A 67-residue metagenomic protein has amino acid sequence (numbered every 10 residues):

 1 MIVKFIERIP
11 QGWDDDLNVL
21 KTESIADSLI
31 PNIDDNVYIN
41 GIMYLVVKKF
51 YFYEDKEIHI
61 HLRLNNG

Functional and structural regions predicted by a protein language model:
I2-V19: Short, basic/aromatic beta-hairpin or loop at an interaction surface
W13, R63-G67: Short acidic DE-rich linear segments
L20-D27: Short alpha-helix capping/helix-loop boundary micro-motifs
L29-N32: Short, well-ordered loop/turn sites that connect or cap secondary structure elements
I42-Y51: Short beta-strand-centered aromatic/proline hotspots
Y53-L64: Short, solvent-exposed secondary-structure boundary/capping segments
